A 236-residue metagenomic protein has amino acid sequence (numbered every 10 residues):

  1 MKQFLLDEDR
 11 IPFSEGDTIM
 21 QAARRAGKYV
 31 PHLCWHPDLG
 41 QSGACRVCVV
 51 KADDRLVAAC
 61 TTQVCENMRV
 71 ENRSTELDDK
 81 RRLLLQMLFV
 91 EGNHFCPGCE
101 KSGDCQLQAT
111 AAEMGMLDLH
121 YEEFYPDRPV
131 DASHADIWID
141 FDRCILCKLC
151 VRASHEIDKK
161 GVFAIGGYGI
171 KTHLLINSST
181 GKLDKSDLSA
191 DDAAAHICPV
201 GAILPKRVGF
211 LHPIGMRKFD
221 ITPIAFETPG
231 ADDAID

Functional and structural regions predicted by a protein language model:
M1-D9: Eukaryote-biased recognition of intrinsically disordered, low-complexity regulatory segments
E8, H36, I139-D142: Aromatic-flanked redox-active Cys/Sec active sites in thiol-based oxidoreductases, especially the WC-centered
I11-E66, K80: N-terminal cofactor/phosphate-binding cores enriched in small/glycine residues, especially glycine-rich loops such as
R46-V47, R55-D236: Fe-S ferredoxin-like electron-transfer domains and their immediately adjacent linker/connector regions across
